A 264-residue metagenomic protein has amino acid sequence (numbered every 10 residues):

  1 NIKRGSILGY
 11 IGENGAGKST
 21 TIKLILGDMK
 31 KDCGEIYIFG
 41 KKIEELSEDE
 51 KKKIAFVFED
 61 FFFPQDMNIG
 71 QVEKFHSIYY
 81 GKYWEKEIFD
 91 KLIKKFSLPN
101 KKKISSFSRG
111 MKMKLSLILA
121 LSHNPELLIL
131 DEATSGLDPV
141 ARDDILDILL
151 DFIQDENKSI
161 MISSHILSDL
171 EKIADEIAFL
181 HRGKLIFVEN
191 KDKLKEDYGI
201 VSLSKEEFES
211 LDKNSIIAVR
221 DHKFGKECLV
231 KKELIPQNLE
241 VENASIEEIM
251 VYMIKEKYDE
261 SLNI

Functional and structural regions predicted by a protein language model:
N1-I162, L167-S168, K172-D175, H181: ABC transporter nucleotide-binding domains
L46, K195-D197, P236: A short local loop/turn or secondary-structure capping micro-motif enriched for an aromatic residue
E48, Y83-K91, D192, E206 (+2 more regions): Generic alpha-helical secondary structure signal
G70, L167, F208, I246-E247: Alpha-helix N-cap/helix-start and coil->helix boundary motif
L128-I129, E207-L211, L234-N238: Short, surface-exposed beta-strand/loop "edge" segments at domain boundaries and coil↔beta transitions
I145-V230: ABC transporter nucleotide-binding domain
I217-I264: C-terminal coupling/interaction segments
